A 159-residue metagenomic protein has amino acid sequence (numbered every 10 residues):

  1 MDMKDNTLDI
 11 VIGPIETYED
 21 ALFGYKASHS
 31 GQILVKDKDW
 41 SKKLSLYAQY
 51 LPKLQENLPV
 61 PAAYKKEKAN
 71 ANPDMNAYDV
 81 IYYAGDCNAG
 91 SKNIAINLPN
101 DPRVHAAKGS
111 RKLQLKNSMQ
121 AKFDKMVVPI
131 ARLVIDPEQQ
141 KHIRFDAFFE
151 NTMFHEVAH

Functional and structural regions predicted by a protein language model:
M1-Q140, R144: Contiguous, non-catalytic segments that form substrate-binding/exosite surfaces or channel walls
F145-A158: Short alpha-helix carrying the canonical HExxH Zn2+-binding catalytic motif
